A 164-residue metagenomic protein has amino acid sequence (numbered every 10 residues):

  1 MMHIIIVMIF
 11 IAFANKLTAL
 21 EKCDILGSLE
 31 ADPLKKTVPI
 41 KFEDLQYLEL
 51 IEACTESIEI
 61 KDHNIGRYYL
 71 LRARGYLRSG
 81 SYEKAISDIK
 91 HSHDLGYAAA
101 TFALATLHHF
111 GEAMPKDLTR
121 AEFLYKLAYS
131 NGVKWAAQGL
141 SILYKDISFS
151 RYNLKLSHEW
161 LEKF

Functional and structural regions predicted by a protein language model:
N15-I58: N-terminal leader/linker segments that initiate helical-solenoid repeat arrays
L20, D24-G27, L70, F102 (+1 more regions): TPR/TPR-like alpha-solenoid signature
I60-N64, L95-A98, F110-E112, N131-K134 (+2 more regions): Short helix-capping/linker turns of helical repeat alpha-solenoids
L71-R78, T101-F110, G139-D146: Hydrophobic face of amphipathic alpha-helices that form TPR/SEL1-like repeat modules and related alpha-solenoid
